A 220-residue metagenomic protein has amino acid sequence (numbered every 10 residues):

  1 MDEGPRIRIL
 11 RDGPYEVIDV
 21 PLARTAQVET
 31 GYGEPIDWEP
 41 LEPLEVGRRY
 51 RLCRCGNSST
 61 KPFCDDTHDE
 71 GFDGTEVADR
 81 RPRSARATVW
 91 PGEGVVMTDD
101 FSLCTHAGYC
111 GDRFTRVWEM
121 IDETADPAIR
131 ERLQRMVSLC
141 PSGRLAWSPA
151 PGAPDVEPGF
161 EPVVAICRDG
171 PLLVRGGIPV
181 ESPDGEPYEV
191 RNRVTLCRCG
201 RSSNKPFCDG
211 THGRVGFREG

Functional and structural regions predicted by a protein language model:
M1-P21, T25-Q27, E34, D155-C167 (+1 more regions): Short helix-coil boundary/hinge micro-motifs
E3-R24, N57, V77-A107, G170: Ferredoxin-type iron-sulfur electron-transfer modules and their immediate structural context
R11, P40-R54, R86-H106, R116-R135 (+2 more regions): Ferredoxin-like iron-sulfur electron-transfer modules
Y15-E42, S102, G108-G111, R116 (+2 more regions): A short, structured beta-strand/loop element
Y15-V17, Y50-C53, P62-C64, L145 (+3 more regions): Short, structured motif recognition centered on aromatic/hydrophobic residues
K61-D73, T105-D122, V137-P151, K205-G216: Iron-sulfur cluster-binding cysteine motifs and their immediate structural context in ferredoxin-like electron-transfer
T75-V95, D126-S142, G159-L173, E219-G220: Short microdomains enriched in Cys/His and/or Lys/Arg
R201, G216-G220: Terminal recognition/anchoring or ligand-binding modules at protein termini
